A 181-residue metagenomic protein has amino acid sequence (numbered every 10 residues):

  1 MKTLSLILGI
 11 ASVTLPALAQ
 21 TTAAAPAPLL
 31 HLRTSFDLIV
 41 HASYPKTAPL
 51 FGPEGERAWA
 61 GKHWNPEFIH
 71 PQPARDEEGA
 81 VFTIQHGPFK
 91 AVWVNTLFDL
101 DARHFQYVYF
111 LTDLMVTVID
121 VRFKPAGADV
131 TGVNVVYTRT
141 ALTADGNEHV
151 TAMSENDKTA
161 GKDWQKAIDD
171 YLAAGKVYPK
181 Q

Functional and structural regions predicted by a protein language model:
M1-L4: Positively charged n-region of N-terminal signal peptides that target proteins for export
T14-P16: N-terminal signal peptide c-region/cleavage motif recognized by signal peptidases
A19-A74: Hydrophobic ligand-binding cavity/cleft-lining segments
A42-Y44, F51-A58, H86, D157 (+1 more regions): Sec/Tat-exported extracytoplasmic proteins
K46-F51, F82, N95, F105-Y107 (+2 more regions): Hydrophobic pocket/interface hotspot
G87-V130, T138-T140: Hydrophobic-ligand binding "helix-grip"
G132, T138-Q181: A conserved amphipathic terminal alpha-helix motif
